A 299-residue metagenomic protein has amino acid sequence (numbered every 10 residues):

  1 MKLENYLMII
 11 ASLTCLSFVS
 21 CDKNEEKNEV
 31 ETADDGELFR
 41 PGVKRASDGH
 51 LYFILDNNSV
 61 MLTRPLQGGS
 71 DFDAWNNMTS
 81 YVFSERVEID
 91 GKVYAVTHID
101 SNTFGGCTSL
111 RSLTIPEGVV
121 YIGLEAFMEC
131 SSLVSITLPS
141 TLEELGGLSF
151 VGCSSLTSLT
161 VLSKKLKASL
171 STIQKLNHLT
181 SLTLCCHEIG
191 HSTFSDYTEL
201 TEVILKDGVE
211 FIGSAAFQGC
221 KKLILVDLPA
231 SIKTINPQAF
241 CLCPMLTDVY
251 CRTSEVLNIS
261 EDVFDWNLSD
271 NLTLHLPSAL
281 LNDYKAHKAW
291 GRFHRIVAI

Functional and structural regions predicted by a protein language model:
K2-L3, L13-D48: Bacterial Sec-dependent N-terminal signal peptides
L7-A11: Sec-dependent N-terminal signal peptides
G36-G91, D100-T108: N-terminal segments that cap or nucleate solenoid repeat domains
D56-N58, N76-H98, T108-Y121, S131-E144 (+7 more regions): Structural signature of tandem-repeat unit edges
S101-N102, G123-A126, G146-S149, T172 (+4 more regions): Consensus positions within tandem repeat domains that build extended binding/scaffold surfaces
D262-D265, N282-F293: Short, aromatic/basic amphipathic alpha-helical patches
